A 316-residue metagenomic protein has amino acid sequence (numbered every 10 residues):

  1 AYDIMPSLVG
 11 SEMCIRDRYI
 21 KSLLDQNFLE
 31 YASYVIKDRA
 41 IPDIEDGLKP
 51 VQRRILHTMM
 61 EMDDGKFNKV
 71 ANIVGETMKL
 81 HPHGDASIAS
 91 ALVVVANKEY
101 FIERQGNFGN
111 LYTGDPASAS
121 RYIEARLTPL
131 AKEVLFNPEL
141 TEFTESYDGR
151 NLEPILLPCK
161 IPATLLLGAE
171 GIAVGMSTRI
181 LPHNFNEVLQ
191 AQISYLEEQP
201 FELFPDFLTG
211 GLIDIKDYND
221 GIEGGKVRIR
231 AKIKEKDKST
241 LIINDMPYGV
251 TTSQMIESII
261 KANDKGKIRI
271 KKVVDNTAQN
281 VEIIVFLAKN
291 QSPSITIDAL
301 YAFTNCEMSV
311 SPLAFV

Functional and structural regions predicted by a protein language model:
A1-G10, I15: Single conserved hydrophobic/aromatic residue that forms the stacking wall/gate of nucleotide- or nucleobase-binding
D3, A91, I295: Short Gly/charged-rich anion-binding patches and loops
M5, I161, I270-V274: Catalytic micro-motifs at enzyme active sites that drive phosphoryl/nucleotidyl and oxygen chemistry
P6, V94, D298: Surface-exposed charge patches
S11-E12, R16-G224, I284: Catalytic phosphate-handling regions of large nucleic-acid enzymes and associated NTPases
P200-T209, I213, I222-V316: Charged, surface-exposed alpha-helical interface/stalk elements
